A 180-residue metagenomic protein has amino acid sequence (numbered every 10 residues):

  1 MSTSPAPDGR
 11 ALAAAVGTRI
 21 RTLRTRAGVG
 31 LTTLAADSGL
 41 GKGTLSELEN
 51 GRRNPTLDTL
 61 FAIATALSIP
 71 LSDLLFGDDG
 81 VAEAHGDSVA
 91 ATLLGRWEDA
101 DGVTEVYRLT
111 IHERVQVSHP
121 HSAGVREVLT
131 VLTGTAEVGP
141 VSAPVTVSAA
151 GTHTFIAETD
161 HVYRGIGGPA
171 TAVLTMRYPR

Functional and structural regions predicted by a protein language model:
T18-A35: Short basic helix-loop element that most often maps to the first helix and adjoining turn of HTH DNA-binding modules
R24, L34, T59-L67, L71-L75: Hydrophobic micro-packing sites on short alpha-helices
G39-R53: Recognition helix of helix-turn-helix/homeodomain-like DNA-binding domains that insert into the DNA major groove
A84-P120, R126, T175-R180: A short glycine-rich, His/Asp/Glu-containing loop-to-beta-strand
V115-S118, S122, H153, E158-Y163: Histidine-centered metal-chelating micro-motifs
G124-V141: Glycine- and acidic-residue-biased ligand/ion/polar-headgroup-sensing regions
V141-E158: Short acidic-glycine-tyrosine-enriched beta hairpin
A157-R180: Ligand-binding loop in jelly-roll beta-barrel domains
